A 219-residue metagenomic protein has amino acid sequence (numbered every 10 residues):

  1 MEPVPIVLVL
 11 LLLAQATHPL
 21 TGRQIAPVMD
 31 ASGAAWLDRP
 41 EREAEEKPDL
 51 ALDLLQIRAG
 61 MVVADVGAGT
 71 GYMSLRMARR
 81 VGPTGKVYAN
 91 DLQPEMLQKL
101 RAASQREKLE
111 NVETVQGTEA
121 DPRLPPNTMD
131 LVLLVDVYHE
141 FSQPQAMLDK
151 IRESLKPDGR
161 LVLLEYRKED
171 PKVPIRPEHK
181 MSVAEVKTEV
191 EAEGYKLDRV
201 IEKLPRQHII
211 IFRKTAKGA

Functional and structural regions predicted by a protein language model:
Q15-A64, Y72, A102: Class I SAM-dependent transferase core
G60, P83-G85, L155-L161: Short glycine-dipeptide loop
A64-P122: Class I SAM-dependent methyltransferase SAM/SAH-binding core
A78-R79, Q145-R160: A short glycine-rich, Lys/Arg-flanked "PGG" loop and its adjoining helix->strand segment in the class I
P122-V132: A short acidic, Gly/Pro-enriched loop at the edge of an enzyme's catalytic core that lines a small-molecule cofactor
D130-Q145: A short SAM/SAH-binding and catalytic strip from SAM-dependent methyltransferases
R160-V186: Conserved class I S-adenosyl-L-methionine
E193, D198-A219: Core SAM-dependent methyltransferase catalytic element
